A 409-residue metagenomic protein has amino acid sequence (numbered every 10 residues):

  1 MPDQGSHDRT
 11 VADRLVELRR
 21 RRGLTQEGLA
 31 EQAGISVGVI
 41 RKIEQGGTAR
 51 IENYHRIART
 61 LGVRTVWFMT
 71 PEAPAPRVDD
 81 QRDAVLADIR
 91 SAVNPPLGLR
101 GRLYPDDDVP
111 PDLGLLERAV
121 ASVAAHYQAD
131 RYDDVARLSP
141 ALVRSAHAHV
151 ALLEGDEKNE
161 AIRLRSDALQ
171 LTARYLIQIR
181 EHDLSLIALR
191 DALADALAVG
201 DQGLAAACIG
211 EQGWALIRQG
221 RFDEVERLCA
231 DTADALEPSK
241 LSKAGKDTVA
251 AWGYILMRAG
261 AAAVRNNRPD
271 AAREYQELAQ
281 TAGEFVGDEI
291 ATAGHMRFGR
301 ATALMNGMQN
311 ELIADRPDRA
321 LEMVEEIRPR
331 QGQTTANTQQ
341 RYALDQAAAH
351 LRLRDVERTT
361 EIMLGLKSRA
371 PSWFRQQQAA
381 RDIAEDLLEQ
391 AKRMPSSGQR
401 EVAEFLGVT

Functional and structural regions predicted by a protein language model:
M1-R21: A short, Lys/Arg-rich alpha-helix, primarily the initiator
G5-H7, D108-T409: Conserved binding/catalytic microenvironments
L15, Q26-A30, G38-I43, F68: Conserved hydrophobic/aromatic packing and binding residues within compact polymer-binding modules
R19, A30, A58: The alpha-helix within a helix-turn-helix
G34, E52-W67: DNA major-groove recognition helix of helix-turn-helix/homeodomain DNA-binding modules
G34-A49, E72: Recognition helix of helix-turn-helix/homeodomain-like DNA-binding domains that insert into the DNA major groove
G62-R77, A303: Short C-terminal boundary/hinge segments that cap the last helix of small helical domains
P71-G98: Short, charged recognition helix plus adjacent turn of helix-turn-helix-like nucleic-acid-binding domains
